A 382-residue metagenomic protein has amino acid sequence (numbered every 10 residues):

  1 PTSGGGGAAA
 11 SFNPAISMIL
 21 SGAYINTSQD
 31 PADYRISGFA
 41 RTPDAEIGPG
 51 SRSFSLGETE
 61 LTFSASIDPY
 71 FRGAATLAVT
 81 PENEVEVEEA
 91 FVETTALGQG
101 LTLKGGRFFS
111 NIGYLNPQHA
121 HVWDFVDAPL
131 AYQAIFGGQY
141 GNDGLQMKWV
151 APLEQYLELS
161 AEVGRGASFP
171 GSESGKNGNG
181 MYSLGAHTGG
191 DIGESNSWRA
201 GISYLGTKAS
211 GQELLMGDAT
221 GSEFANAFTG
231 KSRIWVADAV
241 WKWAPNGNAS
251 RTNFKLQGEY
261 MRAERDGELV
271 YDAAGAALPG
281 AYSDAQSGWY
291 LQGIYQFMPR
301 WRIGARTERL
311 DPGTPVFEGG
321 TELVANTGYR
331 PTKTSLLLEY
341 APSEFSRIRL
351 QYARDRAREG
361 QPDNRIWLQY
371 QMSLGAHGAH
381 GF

Functional and structural regions predicted by a protein language model:
P1-G4, D238: Short coil-to-helix leader/linker segments, especially the first N-terminal amphipathic alpha-helix with its helix
S3-F169, K176-S195, A285-S287, Q292-P315: Outer membrane beta-barrel
G48, F91, N116, D124 (+1 more regions): Outer-membrane beta-barrel pore domains
P170-S174, A225-N226: Active-site rim elements
